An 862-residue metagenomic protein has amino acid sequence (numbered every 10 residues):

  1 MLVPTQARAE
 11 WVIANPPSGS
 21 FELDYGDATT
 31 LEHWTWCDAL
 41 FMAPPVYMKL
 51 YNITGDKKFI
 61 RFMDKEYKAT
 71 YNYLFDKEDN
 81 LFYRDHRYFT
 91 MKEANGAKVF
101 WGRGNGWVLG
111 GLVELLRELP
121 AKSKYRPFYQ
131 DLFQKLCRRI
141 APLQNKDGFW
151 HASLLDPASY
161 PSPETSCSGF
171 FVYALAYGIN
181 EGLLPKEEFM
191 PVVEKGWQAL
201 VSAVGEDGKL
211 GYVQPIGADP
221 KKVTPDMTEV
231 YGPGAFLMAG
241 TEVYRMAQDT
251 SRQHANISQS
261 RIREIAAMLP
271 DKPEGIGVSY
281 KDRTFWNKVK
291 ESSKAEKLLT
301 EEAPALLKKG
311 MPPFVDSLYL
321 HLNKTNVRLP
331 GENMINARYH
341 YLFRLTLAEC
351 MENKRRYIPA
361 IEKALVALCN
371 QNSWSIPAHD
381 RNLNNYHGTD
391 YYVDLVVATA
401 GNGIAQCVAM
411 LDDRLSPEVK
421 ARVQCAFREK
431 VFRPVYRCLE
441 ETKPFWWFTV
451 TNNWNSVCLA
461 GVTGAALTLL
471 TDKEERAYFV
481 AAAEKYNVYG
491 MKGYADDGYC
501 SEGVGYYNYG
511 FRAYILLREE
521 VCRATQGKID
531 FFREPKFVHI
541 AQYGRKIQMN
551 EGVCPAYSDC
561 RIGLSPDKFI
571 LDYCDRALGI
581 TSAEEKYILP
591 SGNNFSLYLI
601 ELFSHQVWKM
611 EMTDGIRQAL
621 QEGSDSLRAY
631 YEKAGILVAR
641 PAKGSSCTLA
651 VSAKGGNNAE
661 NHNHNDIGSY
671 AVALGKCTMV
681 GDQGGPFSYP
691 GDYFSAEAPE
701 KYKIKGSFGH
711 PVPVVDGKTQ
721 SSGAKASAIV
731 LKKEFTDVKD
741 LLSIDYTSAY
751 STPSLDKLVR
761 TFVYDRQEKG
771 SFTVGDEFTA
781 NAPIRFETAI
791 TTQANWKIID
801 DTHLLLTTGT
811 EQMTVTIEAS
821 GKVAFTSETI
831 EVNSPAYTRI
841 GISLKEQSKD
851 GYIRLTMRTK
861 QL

Functional and structural regions predicted by a protein language model:
M1, E22-D38, N80-G102, D147-S168 (+7 more regions): Carbohydrate-binding/catalytic loop surfaces
M1, N15, G19, S162-T250 (+2 more regions): CBM-like carbohydrate-recognition segments
M1, P44-D56, W107-Y125, G169-L184 (+11 more regions): Well-ordered alpha-helical scaffold segments within catalytic/enzyme domains
V3, R8-E22, G26-A28, P220 (+4 more regions): Carbohydrate-active enzyme catalytic cores, enriched for enzymes that act on polyanionic acidic polysaccharides
P4-E22, K57-Y83, D131-G148, V192-K209 (+6 more regions): Long, well-ordered core segments of solenoidal/helical folds
L31, P45-K57, K65, A69-Y73 (+8 more regions): Active-site lining segments of carbohydrate-active enzymes
L109-L155: Oxyanion-binding "anion nests"
A398, Y587-N593, S688-L862: CBM-like, beta-strand-rich accessory domains located in the C-terminal region of large, secreted polysaccharide-active
